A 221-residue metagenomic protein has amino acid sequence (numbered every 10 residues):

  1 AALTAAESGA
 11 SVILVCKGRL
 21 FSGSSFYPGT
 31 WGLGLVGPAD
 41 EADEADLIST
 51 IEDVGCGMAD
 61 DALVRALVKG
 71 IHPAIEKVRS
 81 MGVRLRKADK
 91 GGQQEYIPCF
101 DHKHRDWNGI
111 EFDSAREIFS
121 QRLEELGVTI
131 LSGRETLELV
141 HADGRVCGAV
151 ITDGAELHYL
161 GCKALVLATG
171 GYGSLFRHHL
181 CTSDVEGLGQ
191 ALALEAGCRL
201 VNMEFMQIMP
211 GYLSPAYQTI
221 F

Functional and structural regions predicted by a protein language model:
A1-I48, K87, I110-F221: Residues forming the flavin
A39, A62-A66, W107: A short N-terminal beta->alpha junction/helix N-cap motif
I51-E95: Rossmann-like flavin
G57-D61, D89-R116, Y172-R177: Helix-loop-beta segment of a Rossmann-like dinucleotide-binding subdomain
E76-V83, H104-I110, F221: Short, charged low-complexity intrinsically disordered segments located at boundaries of structured domains
